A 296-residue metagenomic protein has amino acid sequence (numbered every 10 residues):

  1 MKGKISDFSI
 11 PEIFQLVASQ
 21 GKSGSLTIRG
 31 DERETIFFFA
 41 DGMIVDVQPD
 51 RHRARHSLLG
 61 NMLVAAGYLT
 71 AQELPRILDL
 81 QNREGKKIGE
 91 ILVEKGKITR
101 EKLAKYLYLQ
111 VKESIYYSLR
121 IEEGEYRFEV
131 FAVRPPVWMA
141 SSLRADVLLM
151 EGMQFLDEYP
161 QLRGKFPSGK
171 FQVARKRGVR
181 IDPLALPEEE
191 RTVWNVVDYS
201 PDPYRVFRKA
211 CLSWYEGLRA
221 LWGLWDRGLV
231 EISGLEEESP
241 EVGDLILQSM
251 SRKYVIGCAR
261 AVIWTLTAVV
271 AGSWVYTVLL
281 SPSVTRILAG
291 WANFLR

Functional and structural regions predicted by a protein language model:
M1-R296: Acidic, Ser/Thr/Pro-enriched low-complexity segments and adjacent helix/loop capping patches that create flexible
